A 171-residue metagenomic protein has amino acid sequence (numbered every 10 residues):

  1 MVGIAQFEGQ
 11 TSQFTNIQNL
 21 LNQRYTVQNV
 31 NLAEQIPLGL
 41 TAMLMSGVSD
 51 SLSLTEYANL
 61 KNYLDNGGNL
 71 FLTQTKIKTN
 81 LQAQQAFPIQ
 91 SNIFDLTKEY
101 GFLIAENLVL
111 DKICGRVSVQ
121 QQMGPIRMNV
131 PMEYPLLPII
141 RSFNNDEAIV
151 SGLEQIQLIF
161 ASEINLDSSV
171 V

Functional and structural regions predicted by a protein language model:
M1-G9: Short hydrophobic beta-strand segments
T11-V171: Acidic, S/T/G-rich, low-cysteine, solvent-exposed domains in lumenal/extracellular/periplasmic regions of secretory
